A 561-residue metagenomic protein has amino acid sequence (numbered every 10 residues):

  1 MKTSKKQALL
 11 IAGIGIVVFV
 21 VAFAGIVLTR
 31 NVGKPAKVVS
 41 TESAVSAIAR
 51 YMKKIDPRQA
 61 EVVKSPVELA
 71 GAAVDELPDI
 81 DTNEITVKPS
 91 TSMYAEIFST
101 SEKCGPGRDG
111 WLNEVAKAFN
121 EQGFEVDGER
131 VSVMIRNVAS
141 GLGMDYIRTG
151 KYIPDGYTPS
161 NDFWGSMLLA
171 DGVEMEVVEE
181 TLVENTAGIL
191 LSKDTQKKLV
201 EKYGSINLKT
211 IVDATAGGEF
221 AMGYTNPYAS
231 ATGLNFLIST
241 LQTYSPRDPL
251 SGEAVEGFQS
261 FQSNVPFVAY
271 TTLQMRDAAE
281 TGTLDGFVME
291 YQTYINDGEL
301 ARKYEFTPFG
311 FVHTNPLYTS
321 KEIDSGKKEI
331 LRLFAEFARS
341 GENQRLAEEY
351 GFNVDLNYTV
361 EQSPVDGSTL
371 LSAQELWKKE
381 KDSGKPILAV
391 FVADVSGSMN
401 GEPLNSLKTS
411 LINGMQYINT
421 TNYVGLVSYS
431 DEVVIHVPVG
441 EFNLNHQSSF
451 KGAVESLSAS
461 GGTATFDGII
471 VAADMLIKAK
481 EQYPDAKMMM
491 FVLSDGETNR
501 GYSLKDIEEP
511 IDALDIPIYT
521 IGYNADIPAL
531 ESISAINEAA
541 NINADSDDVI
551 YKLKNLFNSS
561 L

Functional and structural regions predicted by a protein language model:
P35, Y350-V390, V395-N405, E441-L444: Acidic, polar low-complexity linker/tail segments
A36-N226: N-terminal segment of the mature folded domain
E179-G188, Q259-F261, I295-D324, K328 (+1 more regions): Periplasmic-binding protein-like
S245-F306: Ligand-binding pocket segment of bilobal, Venus flytrap-like solute-binding proteins
F337-N357: Periplasmic-binding protein-like
G384-N443, G468-I470, M489-L493, A525: Von Willebrand factor
Y423-S456, M475-E481, G501-K505, I527-I536: Short beta-strand-loop
S494-A544, L553-L556: VWA/integrin I-like adhesion module and closely mimicked acidic/polar interface patches used
